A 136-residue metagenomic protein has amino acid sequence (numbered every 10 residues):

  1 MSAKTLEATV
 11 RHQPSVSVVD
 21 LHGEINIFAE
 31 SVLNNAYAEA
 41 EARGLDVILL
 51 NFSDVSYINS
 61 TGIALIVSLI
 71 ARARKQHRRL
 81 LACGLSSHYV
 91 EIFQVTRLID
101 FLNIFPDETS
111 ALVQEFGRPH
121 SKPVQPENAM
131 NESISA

Functional and structural regions predicted by a protein language model:
M1-S2, V113-A136: Intrinsically disordered or compositionally simple regulatory linkers and C-terminal tails in signal-transduction
K4-N35, F52: STAS-typified acidic loop motif
S15-V16, R79, F116: Long, contiguous secondary-structure blocks with strong helical propensity
I27-L102: Amphipathic alpha-helical interaction surfaces in cytosolic regulatory modules
E30, E108-S110: Residues at or immediately preceding the N-termini of alpha-helices
E41, R74, L112, S121-K122: A short hydrophobic/aromatic micro-motif that marks alpha-helical segments and, especially, helix-coil
N103-D107: Short acidic-hydrophobic, aromatic-tinged amphipathic segments that line or gate anion-handling sites
